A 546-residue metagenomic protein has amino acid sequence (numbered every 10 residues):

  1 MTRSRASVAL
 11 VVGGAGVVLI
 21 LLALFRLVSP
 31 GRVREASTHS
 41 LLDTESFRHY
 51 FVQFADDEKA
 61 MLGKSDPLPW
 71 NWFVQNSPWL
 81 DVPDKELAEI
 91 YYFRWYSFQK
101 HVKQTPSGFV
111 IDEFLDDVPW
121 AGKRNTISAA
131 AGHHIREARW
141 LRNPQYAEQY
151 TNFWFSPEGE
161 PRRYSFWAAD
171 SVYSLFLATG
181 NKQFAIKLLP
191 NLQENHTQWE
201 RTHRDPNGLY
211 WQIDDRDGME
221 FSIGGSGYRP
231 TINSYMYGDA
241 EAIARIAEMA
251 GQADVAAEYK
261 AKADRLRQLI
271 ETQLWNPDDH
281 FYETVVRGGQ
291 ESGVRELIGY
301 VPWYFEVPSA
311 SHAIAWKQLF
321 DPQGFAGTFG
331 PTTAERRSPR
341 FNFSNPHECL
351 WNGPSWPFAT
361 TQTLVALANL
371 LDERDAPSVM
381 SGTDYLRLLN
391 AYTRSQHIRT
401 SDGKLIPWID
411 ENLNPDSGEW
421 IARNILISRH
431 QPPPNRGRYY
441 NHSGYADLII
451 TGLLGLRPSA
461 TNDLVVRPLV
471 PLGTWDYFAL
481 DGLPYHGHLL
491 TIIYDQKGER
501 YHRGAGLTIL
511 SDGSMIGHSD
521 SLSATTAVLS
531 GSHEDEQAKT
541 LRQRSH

Functional and structural regions predicted by a protein language model:
M1-V17: N-terminal Sec-pathway targeting helices
G13-G14, L21-G31, E258-A261, R265-R267 (+4 more regions): Beta-rich accessory regions
A23-G122, L177, K182-F184, L189 (+5 more regions): Acidic/polar, glycine-enriched structural segments that form the non-catalytic walls/loops of the carbohydrate-binding
T38-M61, L68, E158-F166, T197-K262 (+5 more regions): The feature captures the catalytic groove of carbohydrate-active enzymes
F73-K85, G132-R142, A168-F184, S234-A253 (+3 more regions): Well-ordered alpha-helical scaffold segments within catalytic/enzyme domains
K85-R124, E137-P157, T197-Y228, Q268-S355 (+2 more regions): Extended glycan-interaction surfaces of carbohydrate-active proteins
F153-R162, S174-A178: Aromatic/His-enriched, Gly/Pro-containing loop or helix-boundary segments that lie immediately adjacent to catalytic
A168, A250-T284, I314-L489: Non-catalytic carbohydrate-binding regions of carbohydrate-active enzymes
